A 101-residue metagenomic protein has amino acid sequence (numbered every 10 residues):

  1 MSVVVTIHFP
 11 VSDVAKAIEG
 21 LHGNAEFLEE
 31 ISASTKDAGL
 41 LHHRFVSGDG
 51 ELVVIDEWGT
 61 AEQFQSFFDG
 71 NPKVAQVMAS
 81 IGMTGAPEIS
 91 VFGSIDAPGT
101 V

Functional and structural regions predicted by a protein language model:
M1-L52, E57-P72, M83-V101: Short S/T/G/P-rich N-terminal loop/turn motif that feeds into the first structured element of a domain
A75-A79: Short, non-transmembrane amphipathic alpha-helical segments
